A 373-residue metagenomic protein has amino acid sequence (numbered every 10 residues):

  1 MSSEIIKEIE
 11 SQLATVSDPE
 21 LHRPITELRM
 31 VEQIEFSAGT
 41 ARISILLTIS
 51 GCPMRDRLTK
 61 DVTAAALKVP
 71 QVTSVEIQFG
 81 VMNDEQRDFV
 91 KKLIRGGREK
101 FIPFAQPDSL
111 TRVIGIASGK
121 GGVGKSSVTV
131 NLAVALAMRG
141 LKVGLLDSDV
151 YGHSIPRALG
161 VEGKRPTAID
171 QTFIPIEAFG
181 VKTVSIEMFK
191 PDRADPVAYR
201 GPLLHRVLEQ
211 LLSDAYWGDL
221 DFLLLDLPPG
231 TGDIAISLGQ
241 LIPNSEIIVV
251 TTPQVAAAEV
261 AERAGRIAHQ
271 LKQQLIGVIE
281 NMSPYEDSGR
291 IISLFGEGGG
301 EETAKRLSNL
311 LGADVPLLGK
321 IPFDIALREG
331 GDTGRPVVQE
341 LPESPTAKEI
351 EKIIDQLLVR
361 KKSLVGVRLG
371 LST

Functional and structural regions predicted by a protein language model:
M1-S118, S127, I186-F189, R206: Domain-level signature for proteins that mediate thiol-based redox and metal-cofactor handling
L28, D56, V69, Q78-L93 (+2 more regions): C-terminal lobe/tail of nucleotide-utilizing enzymes
V81-N83, V150-Y151, F189-R193, P229-T231 (+3 more regions): Conserved nucleotide-binding/hydrolysis micro-motifs of P-loop NTPases
R112-V150, G265, V278: Walker A/P-loop phosphate-binding motif and the immediately C-terminal alpha-helix
L136-A194, A198-R200, H205-R206, L212: Phosphate-binding loop that captures ATP/GTP phosphates
V184, L227, K352: Glycine-rich phosphate-binding loops of nucleotide-dependent enzymes
K190-L238, A257: Phosphate-binding/switch loop-helix module in NTP-utilizing enzymes
A235-V255: Inter-motif core of Ras-like GTPase G domains
